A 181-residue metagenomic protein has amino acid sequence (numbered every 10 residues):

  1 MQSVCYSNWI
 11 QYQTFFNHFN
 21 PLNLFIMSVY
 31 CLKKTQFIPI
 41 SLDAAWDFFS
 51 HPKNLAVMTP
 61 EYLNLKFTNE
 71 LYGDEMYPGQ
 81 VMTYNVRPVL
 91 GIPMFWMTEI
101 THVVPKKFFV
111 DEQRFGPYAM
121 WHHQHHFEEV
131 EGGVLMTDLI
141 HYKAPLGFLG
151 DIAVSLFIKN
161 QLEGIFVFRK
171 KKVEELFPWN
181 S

Functional and structural regions predicted by a protein language model:
N23-Y77: Hydrophobic ligand-binding cavity/cleft-lining segments
C31-K33, P93-M97, A119-H123: Short, surface-exposed coil-to-beta transition loops
L42, T101-F108, H126-L135: A short, structured loop/turn motif at beta-sheet edges
F67-F115, F168-K171, E175, N180-S181: Glycine-rich portal/gate segments that line the openings of hydrophobic small-molecule binding cavities
Q113-G164: Beta-strand/loop substructures that line and gate deep hydrophobic ligand-binding cavities in soluble
